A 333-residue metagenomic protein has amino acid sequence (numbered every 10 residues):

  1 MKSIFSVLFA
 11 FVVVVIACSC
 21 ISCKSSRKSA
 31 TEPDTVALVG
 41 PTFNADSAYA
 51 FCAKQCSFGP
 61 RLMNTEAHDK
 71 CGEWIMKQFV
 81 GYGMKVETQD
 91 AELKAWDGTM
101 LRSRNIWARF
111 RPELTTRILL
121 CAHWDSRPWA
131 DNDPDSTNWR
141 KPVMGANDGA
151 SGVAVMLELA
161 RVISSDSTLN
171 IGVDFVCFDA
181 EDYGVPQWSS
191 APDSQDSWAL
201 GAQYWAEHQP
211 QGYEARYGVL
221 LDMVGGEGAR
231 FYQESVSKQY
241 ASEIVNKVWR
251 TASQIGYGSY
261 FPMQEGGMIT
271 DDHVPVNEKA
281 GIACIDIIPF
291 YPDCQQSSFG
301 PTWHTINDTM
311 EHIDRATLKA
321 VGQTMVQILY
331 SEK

Functional and structural regions predicted by a protein language model:
M1-V36: Bacterial Sec-dependent N-terminal signal peptides
S25-C71, Y82, Q295-H312: N-terminal capping segment at the start of a domain
D34-T42, S57-E66, L93-W96, N138-A150 (+5 more regions): Second-shell loop/turn segments in exported
S47-S57, K70, W74-G81, S151-E158 (+6 more regions): Extracytoplasmic/secreted proteins, especially bacterial periplasmic and envelope-associated proteins
A53-E113: A non-catalytic alpha/beta surface segment that caps or lines the substrate-entry region of metallo-dependent hydrolase
L62-M63, E92-A95, E113-L114, W124-P128 (+4 more regions): Solvent-exposed loop/turn segments at secondary-structure junctions within structured extracellular/periplasmic domains
D90, Y217, V224-K333: Active-site-adjacent substrate-binding region of metalloamidase/peptidase-like peptide-processing proteins
R140-E243, M268, D272: Acidic/histidine-rich catalytic neighborhood of metal-dependent amide-processing enzymes
